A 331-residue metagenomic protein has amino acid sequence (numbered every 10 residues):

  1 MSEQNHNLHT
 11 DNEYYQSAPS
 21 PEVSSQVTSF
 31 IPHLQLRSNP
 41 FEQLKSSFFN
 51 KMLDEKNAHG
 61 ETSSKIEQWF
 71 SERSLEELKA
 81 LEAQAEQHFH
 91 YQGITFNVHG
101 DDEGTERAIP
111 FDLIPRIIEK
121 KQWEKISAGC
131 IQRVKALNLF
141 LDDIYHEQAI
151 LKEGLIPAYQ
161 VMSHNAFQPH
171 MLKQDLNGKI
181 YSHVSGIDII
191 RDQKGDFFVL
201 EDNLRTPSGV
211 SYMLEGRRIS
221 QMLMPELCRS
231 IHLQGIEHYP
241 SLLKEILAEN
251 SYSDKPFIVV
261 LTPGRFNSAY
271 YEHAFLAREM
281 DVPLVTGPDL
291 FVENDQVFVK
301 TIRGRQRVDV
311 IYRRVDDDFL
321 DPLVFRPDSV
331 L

Functional and structural regions predicted by a protein language model:
M1-L331: Preference for protein termini
